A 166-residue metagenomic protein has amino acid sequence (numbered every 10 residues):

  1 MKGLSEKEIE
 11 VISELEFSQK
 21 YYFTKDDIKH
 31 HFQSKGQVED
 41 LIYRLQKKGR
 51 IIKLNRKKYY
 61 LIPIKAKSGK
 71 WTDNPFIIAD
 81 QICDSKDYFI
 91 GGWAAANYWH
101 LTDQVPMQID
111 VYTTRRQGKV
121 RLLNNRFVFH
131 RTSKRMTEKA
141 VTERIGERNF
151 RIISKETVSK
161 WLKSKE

Functional and structural regions predicted by a protein language model:
M1-S85: Short beta-edge/loop segments at beta->alpha junctions of small alpha/beta modules that act as binding/recognition
K2-G3, K53-Y59, T72, I82-G92 (+2 more regions): Short, surface-exposed, charge-dense and proline/glycine-enriched linear segments
I9-E10, Q46-K47, F76, A96-H100 (+1 more regions): Intrinsically disordered, low-complexity boundary segments flanking structured domains
L54-K67, D87-V111: Active-site nucleotide-donor binding segment shared across nucleotidyl transfer reactions
Y98-E166: Phosphate-handling catalytic interfaces
